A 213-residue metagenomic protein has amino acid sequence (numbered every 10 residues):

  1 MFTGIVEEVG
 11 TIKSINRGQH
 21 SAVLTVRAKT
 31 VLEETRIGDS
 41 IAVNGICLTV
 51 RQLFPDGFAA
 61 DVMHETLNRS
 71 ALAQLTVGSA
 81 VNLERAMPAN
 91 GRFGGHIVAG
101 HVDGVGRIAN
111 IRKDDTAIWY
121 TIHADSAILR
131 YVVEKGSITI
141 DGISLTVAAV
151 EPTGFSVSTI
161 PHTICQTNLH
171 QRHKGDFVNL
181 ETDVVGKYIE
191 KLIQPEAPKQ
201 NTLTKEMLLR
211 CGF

Functional and structural regions predicted by a protein language model:
M1-F213: Conserved loop->alpha-helix
